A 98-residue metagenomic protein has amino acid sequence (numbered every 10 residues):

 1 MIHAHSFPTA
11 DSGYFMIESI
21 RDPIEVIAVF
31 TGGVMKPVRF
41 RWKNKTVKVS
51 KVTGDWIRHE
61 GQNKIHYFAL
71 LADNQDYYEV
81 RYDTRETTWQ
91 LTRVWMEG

Functional and structural regions predicted by a protein language model:
I2-G98: Cysteine-centric segments in proteins
